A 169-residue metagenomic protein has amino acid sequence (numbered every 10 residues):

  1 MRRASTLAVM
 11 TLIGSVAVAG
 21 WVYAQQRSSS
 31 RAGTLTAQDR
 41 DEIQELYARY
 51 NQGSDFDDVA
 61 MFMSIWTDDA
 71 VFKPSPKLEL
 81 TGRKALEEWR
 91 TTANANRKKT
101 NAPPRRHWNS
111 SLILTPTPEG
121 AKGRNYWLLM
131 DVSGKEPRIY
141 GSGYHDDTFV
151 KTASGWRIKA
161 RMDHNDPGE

Functional and structural regions predicted by a protein language model:
M1-V9: Bacterial N-terminal signal peptides that target proteins for export
I13-Y23: Hydrophobic alpha-helical membrane-insertion segments, chiefly the h-region of N-terminal signal peptides
W21-F56, A60-I65: Short, low-complexity N-terminal intrinsically disordered segments enriched in polar/charged residues
E42, V59-W127: A solvent-exposed, acidic/Ser-Thr-rich amphipathic alpha-helical stretch
S75-K77, K135-R138: Short, solvent-exposed loop/turn segments at secondary-structure boundaries
H107-N109, Y140-H145: Short, surface-exposed coil-to-beta transition loops
K122-R124, S142-E169: Short beta-strand edge/turn micro-motifs at domain boundaries
W127-S133: Beta-strand elements of well-folded, non-transmembrane domains
